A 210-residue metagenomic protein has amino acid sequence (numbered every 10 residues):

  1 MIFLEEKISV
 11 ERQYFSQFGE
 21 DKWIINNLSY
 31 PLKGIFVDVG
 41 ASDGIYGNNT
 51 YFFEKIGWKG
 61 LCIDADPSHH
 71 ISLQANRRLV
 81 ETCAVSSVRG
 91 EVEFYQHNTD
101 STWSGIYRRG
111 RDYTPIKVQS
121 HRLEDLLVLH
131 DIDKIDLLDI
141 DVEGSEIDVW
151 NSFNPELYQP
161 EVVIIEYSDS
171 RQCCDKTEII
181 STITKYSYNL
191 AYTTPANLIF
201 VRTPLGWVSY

Functional and structural regions predicted by a protein language model:
M1-Y210: Phosphate/nucleotide-binding beta-alpha loop and adjacent structural elements of enzyme active sites
